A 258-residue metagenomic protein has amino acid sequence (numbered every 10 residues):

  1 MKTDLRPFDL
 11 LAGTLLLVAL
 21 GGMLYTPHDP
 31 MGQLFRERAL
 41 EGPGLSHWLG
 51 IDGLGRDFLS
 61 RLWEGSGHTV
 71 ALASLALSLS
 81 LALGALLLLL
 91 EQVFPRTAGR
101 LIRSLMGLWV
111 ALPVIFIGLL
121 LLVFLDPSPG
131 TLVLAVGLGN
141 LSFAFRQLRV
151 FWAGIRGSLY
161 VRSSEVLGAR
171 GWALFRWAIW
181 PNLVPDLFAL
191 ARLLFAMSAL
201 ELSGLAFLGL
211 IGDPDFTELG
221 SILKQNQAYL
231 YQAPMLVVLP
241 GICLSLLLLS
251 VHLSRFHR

Functional and structural regions predicted by a protein language model:
M1-G32, S104-W109, L249: N-terminal signal-anchor/first transmembrane alpha helix
G22-Y25, L72-G107, L119, L253: Transmembrane-helix boundary motif in ABC transporter permease subunits
W48, D52, V93-V150, G154: Generic hydrophobic transmembrane alpha-helix motif, especially the helices
I51-R56, V93-F94, R162-N182, L223: Short helix-to-coil transition segments within interhelical loops that connect adjacent transmembrane helices
G67-L79, L83, W172-G204: Transmembrane alpha-helices
L77, P127-R176, D186-F195: Membrane-cytosol interface at the C-terminal ends of specific transmembrane alpha-helices in multi-pass membrane
S128, G137, L190-K224: Non-cytoplasmic
G139, P185, R192, Q232-R258: C-terminal transmembrane helix and the adjacent membrane-cytosol boundary/short C-terminal tail of inner/organellar
